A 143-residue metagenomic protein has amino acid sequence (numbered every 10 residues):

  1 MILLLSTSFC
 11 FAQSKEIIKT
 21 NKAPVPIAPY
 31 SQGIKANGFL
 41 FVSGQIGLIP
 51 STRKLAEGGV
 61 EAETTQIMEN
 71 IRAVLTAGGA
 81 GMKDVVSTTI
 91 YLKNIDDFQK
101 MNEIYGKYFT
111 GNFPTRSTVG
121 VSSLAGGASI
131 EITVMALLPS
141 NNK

Functional and structural regions predicted by a protein language model:
M1-S14: Bacterial Sec-dependent N-terminal signal peptides
Q13-K143: Short, polar/acidic, helix-capping and beta-turn segments at strand->helix junctions that line the mouths
